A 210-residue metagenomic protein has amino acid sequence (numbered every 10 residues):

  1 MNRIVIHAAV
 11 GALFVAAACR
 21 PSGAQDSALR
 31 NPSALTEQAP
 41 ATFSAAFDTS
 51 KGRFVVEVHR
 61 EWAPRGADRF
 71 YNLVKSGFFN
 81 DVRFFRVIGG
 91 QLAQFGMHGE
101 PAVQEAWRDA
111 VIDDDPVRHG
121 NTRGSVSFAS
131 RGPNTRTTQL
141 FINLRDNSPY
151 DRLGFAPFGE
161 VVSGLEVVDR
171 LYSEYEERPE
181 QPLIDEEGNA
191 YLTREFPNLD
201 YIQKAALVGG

Functional and structural regions predicted by a protein language model:
M1-A8: Bacterial N-terminal signal peptides that target proteins for export
F14, C19-G210: Cyclophilin-like peptidyl-prolyl cis-trans isomerases
